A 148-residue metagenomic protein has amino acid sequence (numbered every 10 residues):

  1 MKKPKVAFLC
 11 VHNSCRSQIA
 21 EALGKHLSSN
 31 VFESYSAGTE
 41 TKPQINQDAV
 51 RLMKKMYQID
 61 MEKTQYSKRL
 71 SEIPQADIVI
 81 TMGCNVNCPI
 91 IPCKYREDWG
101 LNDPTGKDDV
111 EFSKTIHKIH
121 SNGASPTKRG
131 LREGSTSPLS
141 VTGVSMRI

Functional and structural regions predicted by a protein language model:
K2-P138, T142: Short polar/charged helix/loop
M146-R147: Short, intrinsically disordered C-terminal tails of secreted or membrane-associated proteins
